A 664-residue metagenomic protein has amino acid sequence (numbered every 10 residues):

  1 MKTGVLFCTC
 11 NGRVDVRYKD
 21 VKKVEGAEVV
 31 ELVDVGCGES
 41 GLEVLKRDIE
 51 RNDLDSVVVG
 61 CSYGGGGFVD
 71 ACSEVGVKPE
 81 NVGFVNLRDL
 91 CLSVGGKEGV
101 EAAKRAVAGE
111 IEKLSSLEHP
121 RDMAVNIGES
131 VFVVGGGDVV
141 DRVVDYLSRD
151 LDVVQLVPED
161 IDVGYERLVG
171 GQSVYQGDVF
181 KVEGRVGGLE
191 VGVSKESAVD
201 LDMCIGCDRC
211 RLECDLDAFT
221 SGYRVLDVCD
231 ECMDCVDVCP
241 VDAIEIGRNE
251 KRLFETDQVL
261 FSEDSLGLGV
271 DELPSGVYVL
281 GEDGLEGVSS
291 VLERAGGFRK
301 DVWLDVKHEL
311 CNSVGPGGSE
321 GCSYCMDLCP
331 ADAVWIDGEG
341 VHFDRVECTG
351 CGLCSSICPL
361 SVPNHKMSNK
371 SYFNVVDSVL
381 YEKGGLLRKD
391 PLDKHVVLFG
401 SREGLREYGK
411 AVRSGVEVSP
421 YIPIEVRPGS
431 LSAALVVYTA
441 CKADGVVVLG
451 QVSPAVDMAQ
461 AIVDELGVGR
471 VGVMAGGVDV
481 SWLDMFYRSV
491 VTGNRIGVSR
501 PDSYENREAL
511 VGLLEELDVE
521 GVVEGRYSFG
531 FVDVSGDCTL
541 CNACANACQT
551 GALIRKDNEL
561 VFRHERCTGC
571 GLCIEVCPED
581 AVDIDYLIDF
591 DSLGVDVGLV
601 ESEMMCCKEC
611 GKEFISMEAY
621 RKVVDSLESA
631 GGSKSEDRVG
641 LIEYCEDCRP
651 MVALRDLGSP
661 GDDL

Functional and structural regions predicted by a protein language model:
K2-D332, D393-K410, Q451-V452, A461-K556 (+3 more regions): Ferredoxin-type iron-sulfur electron-transfer modules and their immediate structural context
V59-G60, G83, G338-L380, P454 (+1 more regions): Terminal amphipathic helices with adjacent charged low-complexity linkers/tails
D138-L156, G340-H365, T550, D557-E559: Charged, compositionally biased non-catalytic regions
G321-A331, F343-L360, A543-C544, Q549 (+2 more regions): Extended, hydrophobic alpha-helical segments in both membrane/secreted and soluble proteins
T349, Y381-G384, L560, C567-T568: Structured cytosolic domains appended to multi-pass membrane proteins
L360, N364-S419, E425-L449, L466 (+1 more regions): Charged, low-complexity interaction segments
N369-G384, R388-D390, G571-L572, D585-E603: C-terminal non-catalytic scaffold/interaction domains in large multidomain proteins
A552-I584: Acidic (E/D-rich), amphipathic helical modules within compact regulatory domains
